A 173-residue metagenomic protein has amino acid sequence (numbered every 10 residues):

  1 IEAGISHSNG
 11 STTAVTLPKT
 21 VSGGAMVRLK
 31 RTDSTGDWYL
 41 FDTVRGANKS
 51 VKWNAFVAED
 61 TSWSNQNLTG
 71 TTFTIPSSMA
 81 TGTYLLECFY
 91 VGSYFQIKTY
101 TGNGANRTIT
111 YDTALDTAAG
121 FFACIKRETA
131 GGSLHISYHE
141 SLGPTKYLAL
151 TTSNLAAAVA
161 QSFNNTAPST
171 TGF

Functional and structural regions predicted by a protein language model:
I1-F173: Surface-exposed molecular-recognition determinants
